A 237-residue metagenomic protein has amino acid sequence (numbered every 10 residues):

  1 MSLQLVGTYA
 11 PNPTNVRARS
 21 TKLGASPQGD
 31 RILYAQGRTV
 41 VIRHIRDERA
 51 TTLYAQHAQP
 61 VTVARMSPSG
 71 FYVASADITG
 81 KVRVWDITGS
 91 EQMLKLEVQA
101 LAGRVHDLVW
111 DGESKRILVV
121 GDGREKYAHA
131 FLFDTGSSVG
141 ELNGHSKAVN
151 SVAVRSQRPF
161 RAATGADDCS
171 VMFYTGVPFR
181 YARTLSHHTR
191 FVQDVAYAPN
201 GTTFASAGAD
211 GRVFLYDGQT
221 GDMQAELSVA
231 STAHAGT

Functional and structural regions predicted by a protein language model:
M1-R17, R46-R49, P178: A short helix->beta-strand "capping" segment at the edge of beta-propeller domains
V6, A50-T52, M93-L96, S137-G140 (+2 more regions): A structural motif specific to WD40 beta-propellers
P11-A18, A55-V61, V98-V105, N143-V149 (+2 more regions): WD40/WD-repeat beta-propeller blade N-cap
L23-G29, R65-G70, V109-K115, V152-P159 (+1 more regions): Loop/turn segments within WD40 beta-propeller blades
Q36, A76-T79, V120-R124, T164-D168 (+1 more regions): Conserved strand-to-loop turn within each blade of WD40 beta-propeller repeats
V41, R83, Y127-H129, G140 (+4 more regions): WD40 beta-propeller blade core
I45-E48, I87-S90, F133-G136, G176-P178 (+1 more regions): Short loop/turn segments that connect beta-strands within beta-propeller blades
